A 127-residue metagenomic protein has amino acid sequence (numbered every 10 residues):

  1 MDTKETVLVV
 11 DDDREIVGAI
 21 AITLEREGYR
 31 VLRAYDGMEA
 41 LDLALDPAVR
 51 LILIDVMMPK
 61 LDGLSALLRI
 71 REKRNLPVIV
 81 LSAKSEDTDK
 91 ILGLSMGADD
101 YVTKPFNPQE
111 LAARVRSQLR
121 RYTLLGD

Functional and structural regions predicted by a protein language model:
E15-R26: Charged docking surfaces used in two-component/phosphorelay signaling
G28-Y35, L43: Short hydrophobic/Thr-rich beta-strand motif most characteristic of the beta2 strand and flanking loop of CheY-like
Y35-E39, D62-S65, D89: Acidic catalytic/metal-coordinating carboxylates
D42, L61-N75: Short amphipathic alpha-helix used as the core "switch/output" element in two-component signaling
A48-L53: Active-site beta3 strand of CheY-like receiver
V56-M58: Receiver (REC) domain active-site loop signature in two-component systems and cognate sites in sensor histidine kinases
E86, V102, F106-L119: C-terminal output helix
